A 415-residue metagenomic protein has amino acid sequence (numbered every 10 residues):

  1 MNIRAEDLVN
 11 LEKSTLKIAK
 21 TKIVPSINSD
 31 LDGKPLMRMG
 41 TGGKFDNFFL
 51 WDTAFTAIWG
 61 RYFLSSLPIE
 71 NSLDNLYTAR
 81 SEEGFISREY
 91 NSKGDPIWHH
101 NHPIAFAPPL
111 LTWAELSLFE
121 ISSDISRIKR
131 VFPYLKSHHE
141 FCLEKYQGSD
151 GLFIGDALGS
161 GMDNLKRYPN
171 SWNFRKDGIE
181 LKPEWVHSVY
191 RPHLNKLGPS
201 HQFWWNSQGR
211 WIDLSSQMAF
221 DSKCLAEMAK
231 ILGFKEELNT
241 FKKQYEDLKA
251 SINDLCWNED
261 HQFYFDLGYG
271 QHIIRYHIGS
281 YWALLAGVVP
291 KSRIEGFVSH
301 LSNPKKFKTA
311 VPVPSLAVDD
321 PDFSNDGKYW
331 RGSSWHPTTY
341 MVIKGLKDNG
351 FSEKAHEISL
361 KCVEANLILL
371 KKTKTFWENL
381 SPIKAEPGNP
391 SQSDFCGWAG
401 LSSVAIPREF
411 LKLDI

Functional and structural regions predicted by a protein language model:
N2-N47, N71-H102, D150-G209, A250-S334 (+1 more regions): Extended glycan-interaction surfaces of carbohydrate-active proteins
T15, A19, L135, L238-C256 (+1 more regions): Short amphipathic alpha-helical coiled-coil/interface segments
F49-R80, G279-P290, T339-S352, S359: Alpha-helical support elements that line or immediately flank enzyme active sites and cofactor-binding pockets
T53, P108, T112-E115, S215 (+2 more regions): TPR repeat positional signature
L111-G151: Acidic/aromatic-lined carbohydrate-recognition and catalytic surfaces of CAZymes acting on diverse glycans
L118-R130, L225-T240, L346-E353: Inter-helical turn/loop segments and adjacent helix faces that build the functional surface of alpha-helical bundle
I212-I252: Active-site neighborhood of glycoside hydrolase catalytic domains
